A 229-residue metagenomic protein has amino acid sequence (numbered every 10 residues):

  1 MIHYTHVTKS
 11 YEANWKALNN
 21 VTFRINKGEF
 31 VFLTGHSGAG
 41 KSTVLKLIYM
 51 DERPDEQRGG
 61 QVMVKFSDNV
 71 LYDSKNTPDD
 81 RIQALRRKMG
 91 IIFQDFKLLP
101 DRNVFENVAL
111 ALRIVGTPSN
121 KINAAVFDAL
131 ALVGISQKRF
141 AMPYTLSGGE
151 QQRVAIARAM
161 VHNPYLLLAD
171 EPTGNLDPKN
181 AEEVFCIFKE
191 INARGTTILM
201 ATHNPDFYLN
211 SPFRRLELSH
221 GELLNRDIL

Functional and structural regions predicted by a protein language model:
T34-H36: The feature captures the beta-strand-to-loop junction immediately N-terminal to the Walker
Y49: Helix-to-loop junction immediately C-terminal to a conserved catalytic motif
Q61-A84: ABC ATPase NBD Q-loop/coupling interface
R102-L110: Short coil-to-helix segment of the ABC ATPase nucleotide-binding domain corresponding to the Q-loop/switch region
M142-Q152: Conserved ABC ATPase signature
V161-Y165: A short, proline-enriched helix->beta-strand linker immediately N-terminal to the Walker B motif in ABC-type P-loop
L167-D170: Catalytic Walker B motif of ABC-type/P-loop ATPase nucleotide-binding domains
